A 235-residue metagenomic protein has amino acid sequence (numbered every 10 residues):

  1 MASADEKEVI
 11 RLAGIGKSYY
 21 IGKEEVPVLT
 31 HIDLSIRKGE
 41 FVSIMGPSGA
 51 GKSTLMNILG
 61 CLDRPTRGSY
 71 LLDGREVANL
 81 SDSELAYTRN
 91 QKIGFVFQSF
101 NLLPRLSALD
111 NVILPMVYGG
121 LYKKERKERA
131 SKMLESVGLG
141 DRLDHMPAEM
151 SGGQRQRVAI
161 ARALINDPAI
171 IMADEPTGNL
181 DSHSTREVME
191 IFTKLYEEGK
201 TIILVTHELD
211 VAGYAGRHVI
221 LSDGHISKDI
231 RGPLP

Functional and structural regions predicted by a protein language model:
M1-S18, K228-P235: ABC-family P-loop ATPase nucleotide-binding domain
E8-L221: ABC family nucleotide-binding domain
H218-I230: H-loop (His-switch) and adjacent beta-strand-loop-beta switch element of ABC-type ATPase nucleotide-binding domains
